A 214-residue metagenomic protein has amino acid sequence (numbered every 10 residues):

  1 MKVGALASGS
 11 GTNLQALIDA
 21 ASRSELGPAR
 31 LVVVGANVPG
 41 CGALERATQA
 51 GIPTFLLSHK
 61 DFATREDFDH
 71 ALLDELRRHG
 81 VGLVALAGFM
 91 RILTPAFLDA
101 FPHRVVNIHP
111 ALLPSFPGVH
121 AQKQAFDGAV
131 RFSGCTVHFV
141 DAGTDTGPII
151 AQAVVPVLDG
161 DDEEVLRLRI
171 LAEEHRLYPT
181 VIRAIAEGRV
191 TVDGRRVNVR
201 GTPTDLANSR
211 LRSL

Functional and structural regions predicted by a protein language model:
M1-G42, R46: N-terminal Rossmann-like dinucleotide-binding module
M1-K2, E25-L26, L56, R176-R183 (+1 more regions): An anion-binding loop in the catalytic cleft
G27-D67, A71: Short, surface-exposed acidic-centric catalytic microdomains
V32, G82, H103: Conserved acidic residues
A36-N37, K60-D61, R65-E66, H79-P95: N-terminal glycine-rich "phosphate-gripper" loop used for MgATP/nucleotide binding and carboxylate activation
P53, G82, R131: Residue-level detector of anion-binding/catalytic polar loops
A87-R200: Donor/substrate-binding cores of folate-linked one-carbon enzymes
